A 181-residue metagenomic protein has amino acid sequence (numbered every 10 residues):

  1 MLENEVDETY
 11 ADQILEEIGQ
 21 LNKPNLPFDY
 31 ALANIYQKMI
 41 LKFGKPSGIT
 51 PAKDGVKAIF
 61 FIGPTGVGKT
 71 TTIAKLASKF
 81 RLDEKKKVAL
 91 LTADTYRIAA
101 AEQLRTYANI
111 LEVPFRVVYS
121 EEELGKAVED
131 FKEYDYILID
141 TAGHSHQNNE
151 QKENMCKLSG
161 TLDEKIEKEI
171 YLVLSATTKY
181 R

Functional and structural regions predicted by a protein language model:
M1-E84, V88, T92-T95, T106 (+2 more regions): Primarily NTPase-proximal linker/entry elements flanking Walker-type ATP/GTP-binding cores
K86-A89, E129-I139, Q151-T178: Inter-motif core of Ras-like GTPase G domains
T95-Y96, A142, A176-T177: Conserved Walker B
Y96-I98, S120-L124, K179: Short acidic loop-to-helix transition motifs that present clustered carboxylates
A100-A101, H146-K152, R181: Conserved ATPase-coupling elements of RecA-like P-loop NTPase cores
Q103, Y107, N154-K157: Alpha-helical scaffold elements adjacent to nucleotide-binding pockets in ATP/GTP-utilizing enzyme cores
A108-G143: Conserved nucleotide-sensing/catalytic segment adjacent to the nucleotide-binding pocket in NTP-handling enzymes
